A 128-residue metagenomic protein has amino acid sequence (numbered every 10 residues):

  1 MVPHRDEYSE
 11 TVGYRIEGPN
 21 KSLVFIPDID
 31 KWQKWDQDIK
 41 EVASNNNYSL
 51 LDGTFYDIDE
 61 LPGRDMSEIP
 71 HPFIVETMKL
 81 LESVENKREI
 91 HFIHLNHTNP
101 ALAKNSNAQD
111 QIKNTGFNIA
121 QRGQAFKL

Functional and structural regions predicted by a protein language model:
M1-F25, D30, K34-Q37: His/Asp/Glu-rich metal-coordinating catalytic cores of metallo-dependent phosphodiesterases/hydrolases acting on
D6-E7, G123-L128: A short acidic, often aromatic-flanked loop/helix-cap motif at beta-alpha or helix-coil junctions that lines enzyme
N20-S22, I29-G123: Cap/insert and terminal regions of metallo-dependent hydrolase folds
